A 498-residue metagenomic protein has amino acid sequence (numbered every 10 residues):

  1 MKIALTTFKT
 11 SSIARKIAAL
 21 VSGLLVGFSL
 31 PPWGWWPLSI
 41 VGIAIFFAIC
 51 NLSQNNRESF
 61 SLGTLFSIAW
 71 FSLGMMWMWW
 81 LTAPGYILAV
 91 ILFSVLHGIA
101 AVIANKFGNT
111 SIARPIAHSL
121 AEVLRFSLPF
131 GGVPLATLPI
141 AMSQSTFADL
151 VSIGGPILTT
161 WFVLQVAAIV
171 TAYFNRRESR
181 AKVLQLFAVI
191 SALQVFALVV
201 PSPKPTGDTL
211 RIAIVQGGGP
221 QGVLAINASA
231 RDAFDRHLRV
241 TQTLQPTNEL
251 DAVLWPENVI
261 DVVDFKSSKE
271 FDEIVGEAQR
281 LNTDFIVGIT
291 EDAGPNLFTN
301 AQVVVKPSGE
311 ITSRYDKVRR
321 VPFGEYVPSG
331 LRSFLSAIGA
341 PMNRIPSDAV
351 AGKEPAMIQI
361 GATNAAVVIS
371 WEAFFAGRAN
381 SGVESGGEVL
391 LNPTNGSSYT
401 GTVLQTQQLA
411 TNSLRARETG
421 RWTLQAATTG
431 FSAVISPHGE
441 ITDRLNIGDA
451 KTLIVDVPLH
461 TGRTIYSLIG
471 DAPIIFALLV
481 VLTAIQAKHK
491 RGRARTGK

Functional and structural regions predicted by a protein language model:
K2-V200, T400-G401, N412, A427-T429 (+4 more regions): Membrane-embedded alpha-helical bundles of multi-pass enzymes that act on lipidic or dolichyl-linked glycan substrates
V200-I469, P473: Soluble catalytic domains of enzymes that build or remodel membrane lipids, polysaccharides, and related
